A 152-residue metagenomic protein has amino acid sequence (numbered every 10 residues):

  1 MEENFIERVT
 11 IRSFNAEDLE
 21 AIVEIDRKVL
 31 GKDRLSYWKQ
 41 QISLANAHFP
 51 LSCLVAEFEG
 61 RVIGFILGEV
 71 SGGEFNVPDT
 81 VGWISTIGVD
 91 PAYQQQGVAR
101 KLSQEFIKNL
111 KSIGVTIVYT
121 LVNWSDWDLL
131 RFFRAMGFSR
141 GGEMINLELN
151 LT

Functional and structural regions predicted by a protein language model:
F5, V9, S13-E17, E24-D79 (+2 more regions): Acetyl-CoA-dependent GNAT
F14, I87-V89, V122: Hydrophobic adenine-recognition pocket in adenosine-nucleotide-binding enzymes
V89, Q95-K108, A135: Conserved acetyl-CoA-binding loop-helix of GNAT-fold acetyltransferases
R100, W124-E143: Conserved active-site alpha-helix within GNAT-family acetyltransferase domains
L110-V122: Conserved GNAT acetyl-CoA-binding A-motif
E148-T152: Short beta-strand-to-coil "C-cap" segments at the C-terminal boundary of structured domains/repeats, marking
